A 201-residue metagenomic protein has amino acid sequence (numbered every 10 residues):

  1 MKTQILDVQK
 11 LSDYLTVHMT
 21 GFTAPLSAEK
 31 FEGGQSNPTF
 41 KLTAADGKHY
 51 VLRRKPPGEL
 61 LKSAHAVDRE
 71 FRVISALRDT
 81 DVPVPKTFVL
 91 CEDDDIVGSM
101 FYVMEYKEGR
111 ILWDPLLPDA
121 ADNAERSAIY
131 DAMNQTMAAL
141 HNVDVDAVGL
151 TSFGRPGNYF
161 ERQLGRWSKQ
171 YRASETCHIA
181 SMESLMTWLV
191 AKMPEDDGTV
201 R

Functional and structural regions predicted by a protein language model:
M1-F22: Juxta-kinase regulatory segment immediately upstream of eukaryotic protein kinase catalytic domains
S27-S184, W188, K192-G198: ATP-binding pocket architecture of kinase catalytic cores
R201: Active-site neighborhood for divalent-cation/phosphate handling
